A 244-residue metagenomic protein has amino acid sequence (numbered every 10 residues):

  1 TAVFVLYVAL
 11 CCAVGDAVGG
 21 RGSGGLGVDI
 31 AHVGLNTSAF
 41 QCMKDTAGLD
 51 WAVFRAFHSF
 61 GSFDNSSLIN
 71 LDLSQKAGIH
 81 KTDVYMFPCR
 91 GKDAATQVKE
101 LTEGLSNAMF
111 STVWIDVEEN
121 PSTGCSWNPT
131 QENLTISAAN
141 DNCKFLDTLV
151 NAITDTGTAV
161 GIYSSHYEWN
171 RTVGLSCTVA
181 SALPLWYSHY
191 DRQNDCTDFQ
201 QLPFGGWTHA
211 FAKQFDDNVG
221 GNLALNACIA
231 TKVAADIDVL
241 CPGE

Functional and structural regions predicted by a protein language model:
T1-D16: Cleavable N-terminal signal peptides of Sec/SRP-targeted secreted and luminal proteins
C12-A13, M43, R90, S126 (+5 more regions): Secreted/luminal cysteine- and crosslink-motif detector
V18-A159: Substrate-binding cleft of extracellular glycoside hydrolase catalytic domains
V18-V33, S38, T46, T178-E244: Functionally critical loop-and-helix segments that line ligand-binding/catalytic clefts of soluble enzyme domains
F60-G61, G91, W169, N194 (+1 more regions): Flexible, glycine-rich phosphate/dinucleotide-binding loops and adjacent beta-alpha linkers at cofactor/substrate
F87, E118, S165-Y167, Y190: Histidine- and/or cysteine-centered catalytic micro-motif in compact active-site loops
A94-E103, W169-V179: Distinct, well-ordered alpha-helical segments
I153-R171: Aromatic-lined carbohydrate-recognition surfaces of secreted/lumenal glycan-active proteins
